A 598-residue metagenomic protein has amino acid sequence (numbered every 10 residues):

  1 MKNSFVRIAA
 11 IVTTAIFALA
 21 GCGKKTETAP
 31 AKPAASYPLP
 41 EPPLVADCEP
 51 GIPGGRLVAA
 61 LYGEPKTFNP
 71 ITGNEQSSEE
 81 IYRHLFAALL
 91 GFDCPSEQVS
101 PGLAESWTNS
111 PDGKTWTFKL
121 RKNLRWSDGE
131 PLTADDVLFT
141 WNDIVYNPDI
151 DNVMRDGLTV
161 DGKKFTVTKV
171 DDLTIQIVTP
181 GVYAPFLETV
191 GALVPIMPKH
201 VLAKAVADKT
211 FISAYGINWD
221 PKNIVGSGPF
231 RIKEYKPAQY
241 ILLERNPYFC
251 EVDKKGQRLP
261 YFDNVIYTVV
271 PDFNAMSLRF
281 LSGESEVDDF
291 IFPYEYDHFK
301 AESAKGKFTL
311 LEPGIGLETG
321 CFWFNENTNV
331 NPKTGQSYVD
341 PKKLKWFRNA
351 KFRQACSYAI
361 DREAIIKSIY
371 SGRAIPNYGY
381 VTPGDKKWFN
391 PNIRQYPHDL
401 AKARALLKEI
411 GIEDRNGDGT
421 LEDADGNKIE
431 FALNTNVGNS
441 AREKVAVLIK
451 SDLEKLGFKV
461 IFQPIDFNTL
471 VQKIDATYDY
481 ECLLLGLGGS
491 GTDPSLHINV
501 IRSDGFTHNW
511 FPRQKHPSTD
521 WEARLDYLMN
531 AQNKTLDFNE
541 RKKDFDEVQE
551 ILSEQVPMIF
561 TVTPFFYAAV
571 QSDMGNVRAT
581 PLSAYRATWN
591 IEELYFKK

Functional and structural regions predicted by a protein language model:
N3-S4, I8, C22-E49, C94-P95 (+10 more regions): Extracytoplasmic/periplasmic ligand-capture domains
I8-T14: Sec-dependent N-terminal signal peptides
E41-L44, L57-P111, N142, V225: N-terminal lobe/hinge region of extracytoplasmic solute-binding protein
R155-D208, E234-K236: Surface-exposed binding/hinge segments that line and control ligand-binding clefts or catalytic entry sites
V201-V206, R373-N392, Y567-S572: Mature extracytoplasmic/periplasmic domains
T561: Active-site-proximal polar cores
V570-K598: Long beta-strand-rich cores associated with HINT superfamily self-processing modules
